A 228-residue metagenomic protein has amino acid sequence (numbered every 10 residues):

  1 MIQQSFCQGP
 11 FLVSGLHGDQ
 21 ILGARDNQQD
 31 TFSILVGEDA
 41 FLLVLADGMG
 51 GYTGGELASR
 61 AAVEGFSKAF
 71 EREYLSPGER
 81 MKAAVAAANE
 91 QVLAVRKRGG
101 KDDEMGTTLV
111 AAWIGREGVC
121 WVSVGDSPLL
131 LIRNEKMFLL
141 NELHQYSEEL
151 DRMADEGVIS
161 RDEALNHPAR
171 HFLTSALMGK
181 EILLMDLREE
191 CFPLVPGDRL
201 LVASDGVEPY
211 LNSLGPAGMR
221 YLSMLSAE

Functional and structural regions predicted by a protein language model:
M1-E228: PP2C/PPM-type serine/threonine phosphatase catalytic domain
